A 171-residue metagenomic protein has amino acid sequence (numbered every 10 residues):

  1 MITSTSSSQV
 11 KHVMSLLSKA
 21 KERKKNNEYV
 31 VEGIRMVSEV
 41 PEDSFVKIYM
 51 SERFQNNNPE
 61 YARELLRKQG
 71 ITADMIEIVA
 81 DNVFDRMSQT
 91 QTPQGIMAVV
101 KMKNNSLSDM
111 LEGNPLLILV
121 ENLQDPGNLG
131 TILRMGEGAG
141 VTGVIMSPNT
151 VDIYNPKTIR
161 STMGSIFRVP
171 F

Functional and structural regions predicted by a protein language model:
M1-Q89: N-terminal positively charged helical leader segments and presequences
V30, Y49, M97-V99, L117-L119 (+1 more regions): Structural motif
G33, A98, I159: A residue-level signal for conserved active-site and pocket-lining positions in enzyme catalytic cores
N57, D85, N105, D152-I153: Flexible, glycine-rich phosphate/dinucleotide-binding loops and adjacent beta-alpha linkers at cofactor/substrate
K68-I71, D109-F171: RNA substrate-binding interface of SAM-dependent RNA methyltransferases
Q91-E112, T150: Acidic/glycine-rich phosphate/pyrophosphate-binding loops and surrounding catalytic core that coordinate Mg2+
